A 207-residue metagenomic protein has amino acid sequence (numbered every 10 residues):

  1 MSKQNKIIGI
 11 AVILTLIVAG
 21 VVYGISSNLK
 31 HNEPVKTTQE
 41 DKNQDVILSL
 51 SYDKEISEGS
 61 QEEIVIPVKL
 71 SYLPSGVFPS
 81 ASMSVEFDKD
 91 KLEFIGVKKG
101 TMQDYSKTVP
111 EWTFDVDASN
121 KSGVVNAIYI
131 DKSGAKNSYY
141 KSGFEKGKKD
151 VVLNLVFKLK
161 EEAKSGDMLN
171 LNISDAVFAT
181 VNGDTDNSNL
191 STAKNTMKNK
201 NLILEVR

Functional and structural regions predicted by a protein language model:
S2-R207: Acidic, low-complexity intrinsically disordered segments
